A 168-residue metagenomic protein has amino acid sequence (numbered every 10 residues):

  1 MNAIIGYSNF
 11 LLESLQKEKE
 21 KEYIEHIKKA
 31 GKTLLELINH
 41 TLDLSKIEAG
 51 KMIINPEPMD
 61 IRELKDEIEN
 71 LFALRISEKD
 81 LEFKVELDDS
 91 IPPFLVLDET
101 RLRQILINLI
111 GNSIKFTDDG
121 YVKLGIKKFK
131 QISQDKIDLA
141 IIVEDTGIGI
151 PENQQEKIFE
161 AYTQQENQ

Functional and structural regions predicted by a protein language model:
N2, G6, I150-Y162: Short conserved segment of the HATPase_c
L12-E18: Short acidic helix/loop segment immediately C-terminal to the autophosphorylated histidine in two-component histidine
K29-L34: Short alpha-helical segment of the dimerization/phosphotransfer core of two-component systems
S45-P56, Y121: Helix-loop junction within the histidine kinase core
N55-D60, S77, E82-P93, F129: Conserved catalytic submotifs in the C-terminal HATPase_c
D66-E78: Short alpha-helical segment within the cytosolic histidine kinase core of two-component systems
L74, I148-G149: Glycine-rich G1-box
S113-I114: Short helix-loop "hinge" at the ATP-lid/N-box region of the Bergerat-fold HATPase_c
